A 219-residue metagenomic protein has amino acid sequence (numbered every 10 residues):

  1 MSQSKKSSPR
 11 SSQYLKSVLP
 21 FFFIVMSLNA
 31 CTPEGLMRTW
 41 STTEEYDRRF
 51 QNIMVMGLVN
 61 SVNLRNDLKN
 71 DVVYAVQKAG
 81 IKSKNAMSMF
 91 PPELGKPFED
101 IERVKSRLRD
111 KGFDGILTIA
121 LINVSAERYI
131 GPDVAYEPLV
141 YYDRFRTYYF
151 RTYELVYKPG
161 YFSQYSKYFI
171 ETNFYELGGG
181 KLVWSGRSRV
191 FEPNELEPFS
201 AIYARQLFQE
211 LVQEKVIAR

Functional and structural regions predicted by a protein language model:
M1-C31: Sec-dependent bacterial lipoprotein signal peptides
S11-L15, R109, L196: Structural motif marking the loop-to-transmembrane transition
V25, D47, D110-F113: Alpha-helix termination/capping residues and helix-transition junctions
C31-Q51, N60, R146-R219: C-terminal/domain-edge helix-coil "capping" segments
G35-T39, D67-V72, A135-P138: Short acidic/polar alpha-helix capping motifs at helix-coil junctions
N52-Y129: N-terminal segment of the mature soluble domain
F98-F174: Surface-exposed short loop/turn segments
